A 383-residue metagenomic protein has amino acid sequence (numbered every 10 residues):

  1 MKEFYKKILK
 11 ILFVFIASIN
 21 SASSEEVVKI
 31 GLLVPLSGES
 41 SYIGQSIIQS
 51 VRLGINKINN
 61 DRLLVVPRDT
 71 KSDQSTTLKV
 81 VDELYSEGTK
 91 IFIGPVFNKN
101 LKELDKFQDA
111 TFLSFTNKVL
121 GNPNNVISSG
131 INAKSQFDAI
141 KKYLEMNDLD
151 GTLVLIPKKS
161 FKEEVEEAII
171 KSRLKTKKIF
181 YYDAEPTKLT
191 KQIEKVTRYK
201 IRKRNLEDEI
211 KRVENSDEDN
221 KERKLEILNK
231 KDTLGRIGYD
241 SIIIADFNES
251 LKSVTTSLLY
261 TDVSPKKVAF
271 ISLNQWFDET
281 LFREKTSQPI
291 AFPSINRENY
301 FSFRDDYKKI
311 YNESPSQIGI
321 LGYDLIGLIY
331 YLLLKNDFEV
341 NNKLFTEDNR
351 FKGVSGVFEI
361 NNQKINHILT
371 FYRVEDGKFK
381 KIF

Functional and structural regions predicted by a protein language model:
K2-F13, A22-F383: Extracytosolic ligand-binding ectodomains
